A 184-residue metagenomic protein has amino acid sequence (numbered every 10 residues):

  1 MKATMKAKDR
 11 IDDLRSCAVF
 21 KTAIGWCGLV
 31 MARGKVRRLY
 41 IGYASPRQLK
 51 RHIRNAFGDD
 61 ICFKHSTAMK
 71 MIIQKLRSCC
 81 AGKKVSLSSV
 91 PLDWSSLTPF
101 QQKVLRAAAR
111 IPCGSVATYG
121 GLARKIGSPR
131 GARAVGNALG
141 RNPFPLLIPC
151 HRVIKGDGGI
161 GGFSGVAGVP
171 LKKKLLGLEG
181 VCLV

Functional and structural regions predicted by a protein language model:
M1-P129, L178-V184: Basic nucleic-acid-binding alpha-helical/helix-turn surface characteristic of O6-alkylguanine DNA
A132-V135: Helix-turn-helix DNA-binding helix
L139-P143: C-terminal flanking helix
L147: Major-groove DNA-recognition helix of helix-turn-helix-type DNA-binding domains
V153: Active-site His/Glu-centered metal-binding helix of metallohydrolases
G156-V184: …primarily DNA-binding HTH/wHTH and HhH modules…
